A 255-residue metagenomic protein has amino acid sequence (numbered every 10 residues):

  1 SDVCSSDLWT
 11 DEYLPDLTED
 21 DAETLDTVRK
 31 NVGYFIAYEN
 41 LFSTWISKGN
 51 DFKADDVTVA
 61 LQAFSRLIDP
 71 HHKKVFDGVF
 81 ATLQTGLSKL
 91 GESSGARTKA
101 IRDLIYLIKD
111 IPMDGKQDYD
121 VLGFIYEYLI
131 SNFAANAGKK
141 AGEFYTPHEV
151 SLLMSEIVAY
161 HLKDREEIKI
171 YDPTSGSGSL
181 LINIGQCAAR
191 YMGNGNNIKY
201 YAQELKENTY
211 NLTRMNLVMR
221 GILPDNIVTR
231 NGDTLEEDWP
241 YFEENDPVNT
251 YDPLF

Functional and structural regions predicted by a protein language model:
S1-V158, L162, D225-T234: Non-catalytic, mostly N-terminal accessory regions of nucleic-acid modification and defense proteins
K140-N249, P253: Conserved S-adenosyl-L-methionine
